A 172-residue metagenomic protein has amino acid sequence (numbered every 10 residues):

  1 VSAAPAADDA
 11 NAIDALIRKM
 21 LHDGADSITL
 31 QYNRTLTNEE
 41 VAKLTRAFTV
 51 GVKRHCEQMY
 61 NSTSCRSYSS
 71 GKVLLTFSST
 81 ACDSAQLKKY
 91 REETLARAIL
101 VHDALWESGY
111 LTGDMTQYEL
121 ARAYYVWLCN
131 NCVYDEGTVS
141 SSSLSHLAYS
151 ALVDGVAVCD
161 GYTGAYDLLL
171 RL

Functional and structural regions predicted by a protein language model:
V1-A104: Linear, non-domain "peripheral" regions
V1-A3, E107, L111-G113, L144 (+2 more regions): Generic low-polarity alpha-helical segments
A25, D114-M115, V156: Residue-level recognition of short, well-ordered coil/turn positions that link secondary-structure elements
T49, Y125-C129, D167: Generic solvent-exposed, charged/amphipathic alpha-helical segments that serve as macromolecular interface scaffolds
M59-C65, L144, A165-L172: Short, surface-exposed, charge-dense and proline/glycine-enriched linear segments
L87-A151: Secondary-structure boundary elements
Y124, Y149-L172: Cysteine-centered nucleophilic/redox motifs
